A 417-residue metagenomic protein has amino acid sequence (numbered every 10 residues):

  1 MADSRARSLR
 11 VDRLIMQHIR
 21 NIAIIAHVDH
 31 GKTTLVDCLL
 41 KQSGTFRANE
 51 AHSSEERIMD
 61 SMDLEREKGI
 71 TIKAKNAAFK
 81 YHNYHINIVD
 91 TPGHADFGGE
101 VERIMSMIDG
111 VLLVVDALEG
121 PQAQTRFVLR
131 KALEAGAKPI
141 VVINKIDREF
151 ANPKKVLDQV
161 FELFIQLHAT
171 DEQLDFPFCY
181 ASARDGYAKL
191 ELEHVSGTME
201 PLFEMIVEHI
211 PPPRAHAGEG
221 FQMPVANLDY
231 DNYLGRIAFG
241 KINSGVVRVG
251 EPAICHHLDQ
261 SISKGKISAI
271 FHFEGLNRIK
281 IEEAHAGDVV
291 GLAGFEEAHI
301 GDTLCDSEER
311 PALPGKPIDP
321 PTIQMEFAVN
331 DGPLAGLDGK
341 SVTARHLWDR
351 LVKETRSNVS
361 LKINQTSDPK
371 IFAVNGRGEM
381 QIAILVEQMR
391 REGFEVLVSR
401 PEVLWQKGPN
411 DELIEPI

Functional and structural regions predicted by a protein language model:
A2-I417: Structural and coupling elements of P-loop NTPases
